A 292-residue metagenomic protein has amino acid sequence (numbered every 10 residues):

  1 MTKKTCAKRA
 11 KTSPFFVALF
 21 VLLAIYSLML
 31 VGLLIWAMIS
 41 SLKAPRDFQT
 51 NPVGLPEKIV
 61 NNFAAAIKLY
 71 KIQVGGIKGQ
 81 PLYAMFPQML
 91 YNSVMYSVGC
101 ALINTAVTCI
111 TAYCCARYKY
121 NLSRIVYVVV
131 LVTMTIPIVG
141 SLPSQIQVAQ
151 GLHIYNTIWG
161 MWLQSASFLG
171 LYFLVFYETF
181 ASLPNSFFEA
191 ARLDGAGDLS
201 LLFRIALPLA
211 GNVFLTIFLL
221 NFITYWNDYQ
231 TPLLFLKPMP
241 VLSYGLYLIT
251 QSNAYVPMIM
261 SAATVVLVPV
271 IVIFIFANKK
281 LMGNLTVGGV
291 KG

Functional and structural regions predicted by a protein language model:
M1-C6: N-terminal Lys/Arg-rich, disordered targeting/topogenic segments
K8-K11, F15-G292: A structural signal for multi-pass alpha-helical bundles of membrane permease subunits that mediate small-molecule
